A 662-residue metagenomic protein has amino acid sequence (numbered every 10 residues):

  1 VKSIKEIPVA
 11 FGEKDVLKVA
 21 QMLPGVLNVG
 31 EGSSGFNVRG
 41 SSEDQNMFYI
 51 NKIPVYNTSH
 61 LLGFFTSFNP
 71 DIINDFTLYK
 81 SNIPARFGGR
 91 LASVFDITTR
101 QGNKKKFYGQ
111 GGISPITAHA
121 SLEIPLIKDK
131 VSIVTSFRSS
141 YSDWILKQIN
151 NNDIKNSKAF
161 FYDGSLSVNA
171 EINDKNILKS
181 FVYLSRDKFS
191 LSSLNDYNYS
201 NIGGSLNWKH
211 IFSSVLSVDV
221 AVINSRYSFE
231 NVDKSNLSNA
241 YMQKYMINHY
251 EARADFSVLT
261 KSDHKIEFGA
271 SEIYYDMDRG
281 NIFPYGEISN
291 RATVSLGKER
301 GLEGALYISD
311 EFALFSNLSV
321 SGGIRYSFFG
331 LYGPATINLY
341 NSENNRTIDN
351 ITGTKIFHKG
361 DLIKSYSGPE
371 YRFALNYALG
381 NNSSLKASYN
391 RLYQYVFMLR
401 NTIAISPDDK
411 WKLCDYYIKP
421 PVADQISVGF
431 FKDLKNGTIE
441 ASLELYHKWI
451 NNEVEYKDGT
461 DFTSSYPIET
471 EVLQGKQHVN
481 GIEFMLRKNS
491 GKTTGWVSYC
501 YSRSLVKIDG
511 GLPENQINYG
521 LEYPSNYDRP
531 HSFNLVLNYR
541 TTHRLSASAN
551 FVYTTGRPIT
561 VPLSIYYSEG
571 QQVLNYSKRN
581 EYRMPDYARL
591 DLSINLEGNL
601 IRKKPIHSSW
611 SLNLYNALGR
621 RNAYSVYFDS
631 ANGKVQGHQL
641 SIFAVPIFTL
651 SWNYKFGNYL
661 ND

Functional and structural regions predicted by a protein language model:
V1-I83, V94, R100-Q101: Periplasmic N-terminal accessory/gating domains of Gram-negative outer-membrane beta-barrel systems
M47, D75-R86, A92-R100, F107-K155 (+2 more regions): Predominantly transmembrane beta-strands of Gram-negative outer membrane beta-barrel pores used for transport
N169-R186, N198-Y340, S442-L445, G481 (+2 more regions): Face-selective signature of the C-terminal outer-membrane beta-barrel domain
S228-E230, D276-I288, A292, G330-G353 (+5 more regions): Surface-exposed extracellular loop regions of Gram-negative outer-membrane beta-barrel proteins, predominantly
H249-R253, S295, E299, E303-A305 (+6 more regions): Outer membrane beta-barrel strand-and-loop segments of large Gram-negative receptors, especially TonB-dependent
K261-K265, S271, E299-K448, C500 (+2 more regions): Structural signature of Gram-negative outer-membrane beta-barrels, strongest in the C-terminal barrel of TonB-dependent
Y393, R544, Y553-G570, P585-D591 (+1 more regions): C-terminal beta-signal and adjacent terminal beta-strands/loops of Gram-negative outer-membrane beta-barrel proteins
Y446-W449, I468-L563, N653: Gram-negative outer-membrane beta-barrel transporters
